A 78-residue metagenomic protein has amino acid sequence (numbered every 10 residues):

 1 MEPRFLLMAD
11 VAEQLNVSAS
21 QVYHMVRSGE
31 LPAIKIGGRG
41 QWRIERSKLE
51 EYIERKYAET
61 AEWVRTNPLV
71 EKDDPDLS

Functional and structural regions predicted by a protein language model:
M1-N16, S20-H24, R46-S78: Basic Lys/Arg-rich amphipathic helical interaction modules
L15-W42: Major-groove DNA-recognition helix of helix-turn-helix-type DNA-binding domains
